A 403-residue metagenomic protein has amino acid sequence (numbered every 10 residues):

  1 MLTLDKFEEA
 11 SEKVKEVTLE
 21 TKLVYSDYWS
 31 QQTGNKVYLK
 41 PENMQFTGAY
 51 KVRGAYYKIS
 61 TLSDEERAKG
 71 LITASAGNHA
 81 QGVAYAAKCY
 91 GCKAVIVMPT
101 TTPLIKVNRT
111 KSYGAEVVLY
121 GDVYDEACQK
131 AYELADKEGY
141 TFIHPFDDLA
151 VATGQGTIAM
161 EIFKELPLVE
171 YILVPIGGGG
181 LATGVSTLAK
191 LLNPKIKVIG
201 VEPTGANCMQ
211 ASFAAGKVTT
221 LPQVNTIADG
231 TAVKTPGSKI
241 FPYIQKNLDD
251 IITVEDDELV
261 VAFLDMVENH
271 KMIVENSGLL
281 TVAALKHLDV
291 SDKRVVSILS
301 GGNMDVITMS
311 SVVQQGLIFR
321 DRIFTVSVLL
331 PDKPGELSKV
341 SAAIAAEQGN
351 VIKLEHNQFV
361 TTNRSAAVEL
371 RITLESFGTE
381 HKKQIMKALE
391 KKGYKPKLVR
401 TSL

Functional and structural regions predicted by a protein language model:
M1-L403: PLP-dependent amino-acid enzyme catalytic core
